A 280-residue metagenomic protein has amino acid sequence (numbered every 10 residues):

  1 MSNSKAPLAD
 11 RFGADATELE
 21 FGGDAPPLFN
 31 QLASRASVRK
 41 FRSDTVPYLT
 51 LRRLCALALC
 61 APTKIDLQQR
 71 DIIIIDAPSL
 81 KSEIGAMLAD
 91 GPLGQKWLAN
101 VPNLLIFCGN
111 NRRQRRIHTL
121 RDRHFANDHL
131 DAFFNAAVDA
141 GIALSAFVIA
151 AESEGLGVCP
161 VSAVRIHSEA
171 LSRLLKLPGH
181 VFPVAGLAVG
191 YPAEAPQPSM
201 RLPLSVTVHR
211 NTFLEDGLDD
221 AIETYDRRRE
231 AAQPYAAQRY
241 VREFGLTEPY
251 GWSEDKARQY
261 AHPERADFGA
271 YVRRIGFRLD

Functional and structural regions predicted by a protein language model:
M1-D280: Acidic, surface-exposed loops and disordered segments
